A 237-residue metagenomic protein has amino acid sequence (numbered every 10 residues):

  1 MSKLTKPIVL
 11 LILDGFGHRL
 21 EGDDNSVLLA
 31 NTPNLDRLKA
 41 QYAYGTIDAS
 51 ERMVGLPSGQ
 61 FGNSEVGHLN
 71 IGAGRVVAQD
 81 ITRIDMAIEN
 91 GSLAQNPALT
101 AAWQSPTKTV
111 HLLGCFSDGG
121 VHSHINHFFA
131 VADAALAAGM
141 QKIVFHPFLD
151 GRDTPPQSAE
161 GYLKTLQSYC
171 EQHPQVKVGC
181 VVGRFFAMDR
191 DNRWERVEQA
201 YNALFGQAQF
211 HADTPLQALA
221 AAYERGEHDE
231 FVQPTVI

Functional and structural regions predicted by a protein language model:
S2-I8, F16-H111, C115-F186, R193-E195 (+1 more regions): Active-site nucleophile/metal-coordination loop of metallo-enzymes that catalyze phosphate/sulfate and related
H173, V181, N192-I237: Hard-cation-handling environments
